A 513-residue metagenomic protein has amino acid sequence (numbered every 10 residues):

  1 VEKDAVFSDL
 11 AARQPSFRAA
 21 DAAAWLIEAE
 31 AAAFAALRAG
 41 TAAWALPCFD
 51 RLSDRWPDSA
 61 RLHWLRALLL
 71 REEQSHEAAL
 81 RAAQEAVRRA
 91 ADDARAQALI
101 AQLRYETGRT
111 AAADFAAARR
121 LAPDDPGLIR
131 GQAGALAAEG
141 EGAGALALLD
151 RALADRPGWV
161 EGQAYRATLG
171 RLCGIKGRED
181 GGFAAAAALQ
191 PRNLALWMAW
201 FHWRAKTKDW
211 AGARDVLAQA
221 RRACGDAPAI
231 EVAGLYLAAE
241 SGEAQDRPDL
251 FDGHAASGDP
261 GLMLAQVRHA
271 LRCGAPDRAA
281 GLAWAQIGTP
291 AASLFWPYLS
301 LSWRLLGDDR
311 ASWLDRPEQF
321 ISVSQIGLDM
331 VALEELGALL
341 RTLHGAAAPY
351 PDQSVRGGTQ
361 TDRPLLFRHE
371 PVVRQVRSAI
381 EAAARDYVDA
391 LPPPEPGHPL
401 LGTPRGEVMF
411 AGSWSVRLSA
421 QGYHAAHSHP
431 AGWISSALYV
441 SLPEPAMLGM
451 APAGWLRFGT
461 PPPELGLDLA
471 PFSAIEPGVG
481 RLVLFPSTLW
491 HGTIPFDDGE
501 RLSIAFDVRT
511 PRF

Functional and structural regions predicted by a protein language model:
A23, P57, A91, P123 (+5 more regions): Short coil turns that delineate tetratricopeptide repeat
I27, R61, R95, G127 (+5 more regions): Start-of-helix register in tetratricopeptide repeats
R51-L52, E85-A86, A117-R119, R151-A152 (+4 more regions): Canonical positions in the second alpha-helix
S312-G402, Y423: Non-heme Fe(II)/2-oxoglutarate
R374-E381, R385-L484, L489-P495, G499-F513: Catalytic core of non-heme Fe(II) oxygenases with the double-stranded beta-helix
